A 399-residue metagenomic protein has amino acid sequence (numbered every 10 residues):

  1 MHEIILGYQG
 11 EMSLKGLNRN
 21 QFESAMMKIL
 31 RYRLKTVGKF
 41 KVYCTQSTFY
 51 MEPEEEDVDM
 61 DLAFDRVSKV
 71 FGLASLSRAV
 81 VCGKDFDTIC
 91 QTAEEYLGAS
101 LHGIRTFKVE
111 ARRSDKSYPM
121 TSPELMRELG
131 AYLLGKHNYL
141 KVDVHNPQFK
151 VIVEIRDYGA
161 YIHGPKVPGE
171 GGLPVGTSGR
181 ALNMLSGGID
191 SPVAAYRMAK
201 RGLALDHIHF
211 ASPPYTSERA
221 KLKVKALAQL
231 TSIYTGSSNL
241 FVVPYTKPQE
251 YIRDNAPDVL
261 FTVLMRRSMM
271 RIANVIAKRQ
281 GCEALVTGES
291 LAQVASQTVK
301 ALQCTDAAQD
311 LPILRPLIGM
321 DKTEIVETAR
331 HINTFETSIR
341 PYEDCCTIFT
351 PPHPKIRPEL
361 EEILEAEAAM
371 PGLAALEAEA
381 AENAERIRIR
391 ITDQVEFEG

Functional and structural regions predicted by a protein language model:
M1-L182, A195-S238, A307, K355-L360 (+2 more regions): RNA-binding accessory domains that recognize and position tRNA/RNA substrates
E128-L133, K166, G171-S178, Y245 (+4 more regions): Active-site adenylate/phosphate-handling loop in enzymes that bind or generate adenylated species
N183, H207-H209, V242, T287 (+1 more regions): Structural beta-sheet core signal
I189-D190: Hydrophobic/small residue at the entry helix of a nucleotide-binding pocket
A228-D254, Y342-D344: A conserved beta-strand->alpha-helix junction
Q293, P341-F349: Small/polar glycine-rich anion-binding or flexible loop at a beta-alpha turn
N333-P341: A short alpha-helix-loop-beta-strand transition element characteristic of N-terminal alpha/beta dinucleotide-binding
